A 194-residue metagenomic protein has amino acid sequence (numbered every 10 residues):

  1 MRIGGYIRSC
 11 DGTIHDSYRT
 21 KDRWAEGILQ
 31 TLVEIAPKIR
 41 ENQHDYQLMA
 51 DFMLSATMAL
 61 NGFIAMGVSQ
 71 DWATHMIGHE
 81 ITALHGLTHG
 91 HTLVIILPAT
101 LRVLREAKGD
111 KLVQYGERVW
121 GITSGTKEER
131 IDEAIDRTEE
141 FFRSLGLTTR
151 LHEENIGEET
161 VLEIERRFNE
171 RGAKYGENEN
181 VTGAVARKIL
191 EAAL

Functional and structural regions predicted by a protein language model:
R2-I3, A36, R40, D71 (+7 more regions): Functionally constrained cores in energy, signaling, and assembly domains
I3-Y6, M49-L60, L97, T138 (+3 more regions): Short alpha-helical scaffolding segments that buttress acidic/His motifs in well-ordered protein cores
R8-D132, D136: Active-site segments that bind and position negatively charged phosphate/pyrophosphate groups
L112, T123-L194: C-terminal charged capping/lid subdomain of soluble metabolic enzymes
